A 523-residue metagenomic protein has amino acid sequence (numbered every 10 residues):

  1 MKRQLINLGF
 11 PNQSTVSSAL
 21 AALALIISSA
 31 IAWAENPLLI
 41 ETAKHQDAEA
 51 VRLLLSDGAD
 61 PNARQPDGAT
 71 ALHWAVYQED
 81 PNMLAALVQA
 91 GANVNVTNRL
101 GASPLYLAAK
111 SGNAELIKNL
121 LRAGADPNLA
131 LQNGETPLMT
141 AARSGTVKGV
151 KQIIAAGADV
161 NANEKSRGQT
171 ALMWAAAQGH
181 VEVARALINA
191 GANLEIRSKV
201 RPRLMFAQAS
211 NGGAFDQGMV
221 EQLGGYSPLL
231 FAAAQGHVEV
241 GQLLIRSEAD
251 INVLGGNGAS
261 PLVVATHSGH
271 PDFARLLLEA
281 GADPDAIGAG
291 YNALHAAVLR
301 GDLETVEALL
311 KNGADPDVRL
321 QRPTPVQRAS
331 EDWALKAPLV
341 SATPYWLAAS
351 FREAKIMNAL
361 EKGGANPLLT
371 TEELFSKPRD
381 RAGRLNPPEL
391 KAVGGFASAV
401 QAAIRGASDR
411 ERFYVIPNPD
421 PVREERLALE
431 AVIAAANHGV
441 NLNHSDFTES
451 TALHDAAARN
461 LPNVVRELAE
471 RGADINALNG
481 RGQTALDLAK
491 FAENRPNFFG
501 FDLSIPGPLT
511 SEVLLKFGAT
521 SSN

Functional and structural regions predicted by a protein language model:
S17-S29: Bacterial N-terminal signal peptides
W33-W74: N-terminal segments that cap or nucleate solenoid repeat domains
E35, G68, G101, G134 (+11 more regions): Start-of-repeat signature of ankyrin repeats
E41-Q46, W74-D80, L107-N113, T140-T146 (+12 more regions): Ankyrin repeat A-helix N-terminal signature
D47-L55, D80-V88, N113-L121, T146-I154 (+9 more regions): Ankyrin repeat structural motif
Q65, N98, L131, E164-K165 (+9 more regions): Ankyrin repeat boundary/linker residues
N476-S522: Leucine-rich solenoid repeat scaffolds
